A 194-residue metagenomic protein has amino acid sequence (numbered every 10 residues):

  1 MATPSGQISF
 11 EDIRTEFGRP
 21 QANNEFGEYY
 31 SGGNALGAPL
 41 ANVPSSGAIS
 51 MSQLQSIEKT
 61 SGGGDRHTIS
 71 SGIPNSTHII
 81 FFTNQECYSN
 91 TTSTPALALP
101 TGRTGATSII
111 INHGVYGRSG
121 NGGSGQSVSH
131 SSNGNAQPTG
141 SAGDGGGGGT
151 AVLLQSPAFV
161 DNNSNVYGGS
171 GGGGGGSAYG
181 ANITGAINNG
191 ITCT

Functional and structural regions predicted by a protein language model:
A2-I69, P74-S76: N-terminal low-complexity, intrinsically disordered "leader/linker" segments enriched in small/polar and basic residues
Q7, R14, R19, Q53-K59 (+6 more regions): Surface-exposed charge patches in extracellular/virion surface proteins
S61-G64, N84-A96, H113-A151, N163-T194: Glycine-centered low-complexity coil/loop motifs and glycine-rich tracts, especially the flexible linkers
D65-P74, N90-G102, V160: Short, T/G/N/S-enriched strand-turn elements that build extracellular solenoid repeat scaffolds
I80-T83, T107-N112, A158-N163: All-beta strand scaffolds that present successive hydrophobic residues in beta-strands
L153-Q155: Repeated polar recognition positions within modular binding domains
